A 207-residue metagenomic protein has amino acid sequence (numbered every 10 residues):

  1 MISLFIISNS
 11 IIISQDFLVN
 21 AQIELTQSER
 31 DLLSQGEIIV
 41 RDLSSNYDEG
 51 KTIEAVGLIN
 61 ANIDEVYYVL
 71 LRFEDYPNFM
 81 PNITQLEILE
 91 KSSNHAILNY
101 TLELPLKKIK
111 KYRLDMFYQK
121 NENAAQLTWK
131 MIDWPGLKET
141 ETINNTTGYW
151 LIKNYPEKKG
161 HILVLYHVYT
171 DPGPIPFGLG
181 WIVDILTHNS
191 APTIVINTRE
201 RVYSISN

Functional and structural regions predicted by a protein language model:
M1-N9: Bacterial N-terminal signal peptides
S14-S93: Hydrophobic ligand-binding cavity/cleft-lining segments
E37-I39, P135-L186: Beta-strand/loop substructures that line and gate deep hydrophobic ligand-binding cavities in soluble
L43-G50, L58, P77, E87-T142 (+2 more regions): Glycine-rich portal/gate segments that line the openings of hydrophobic small-molecule binding cavities
T52-E54, I83, R113, T147-Y149 (+1 more regions): Extracellular structured ligand-interaction cores
A61-I63, N121-E122, Y155-E157: Short loop segments at secondary-structure junctions
V66-Y67, Y76, I152, Y166 (+1 more regions): Hydrophobic pocket/interface hotspot
P174-N207: Long, compositionally biased interface segments
